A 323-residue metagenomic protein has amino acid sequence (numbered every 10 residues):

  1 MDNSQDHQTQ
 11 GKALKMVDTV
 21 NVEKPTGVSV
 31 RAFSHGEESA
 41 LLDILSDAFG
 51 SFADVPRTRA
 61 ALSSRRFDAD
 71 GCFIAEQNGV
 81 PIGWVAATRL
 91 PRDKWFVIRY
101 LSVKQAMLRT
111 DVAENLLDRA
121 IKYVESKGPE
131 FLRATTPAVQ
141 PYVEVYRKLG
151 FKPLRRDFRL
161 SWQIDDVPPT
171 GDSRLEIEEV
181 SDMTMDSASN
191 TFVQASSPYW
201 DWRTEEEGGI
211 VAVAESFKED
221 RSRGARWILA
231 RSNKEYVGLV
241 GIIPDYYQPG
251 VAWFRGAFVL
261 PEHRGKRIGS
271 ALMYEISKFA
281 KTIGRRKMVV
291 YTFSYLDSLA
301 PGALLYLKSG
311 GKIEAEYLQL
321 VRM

Functional and structural regions predicted by a protein language model:
G11-R57, G171-G208: Short amphipathic alpha-helix that is part of the acyltransferase structural core
A13, D18, Y146-R156, L305-E316: Conserved acetyl-CoA-binding loop of GNAT-fold acetyltransferases
S39, D43, V55-K127, L132: Ordered, small/hydrophobic-rich secondary-structure cores
V55-G71, Q77, V85-D93, T204-A257: A conserved beta-strand-loop-helix scaffold within acyl/acetyltransferase catalytic domains
V103, R109-K122, K148, V259 (+2 more regions): Conserved acetyl-CoA-binding loop-helix of GNAT-fold acetyltransferases
R119, E125-W162: Contiguous mid-protein beta-loop-alpha structural module that forms a pocket-lining wall or clamp of enzyme active
R133-V143, V289-A303, V321-M323: Conserved beta-strand-loop-alpha-helix junction that forms the acyl-donor binding cleft
